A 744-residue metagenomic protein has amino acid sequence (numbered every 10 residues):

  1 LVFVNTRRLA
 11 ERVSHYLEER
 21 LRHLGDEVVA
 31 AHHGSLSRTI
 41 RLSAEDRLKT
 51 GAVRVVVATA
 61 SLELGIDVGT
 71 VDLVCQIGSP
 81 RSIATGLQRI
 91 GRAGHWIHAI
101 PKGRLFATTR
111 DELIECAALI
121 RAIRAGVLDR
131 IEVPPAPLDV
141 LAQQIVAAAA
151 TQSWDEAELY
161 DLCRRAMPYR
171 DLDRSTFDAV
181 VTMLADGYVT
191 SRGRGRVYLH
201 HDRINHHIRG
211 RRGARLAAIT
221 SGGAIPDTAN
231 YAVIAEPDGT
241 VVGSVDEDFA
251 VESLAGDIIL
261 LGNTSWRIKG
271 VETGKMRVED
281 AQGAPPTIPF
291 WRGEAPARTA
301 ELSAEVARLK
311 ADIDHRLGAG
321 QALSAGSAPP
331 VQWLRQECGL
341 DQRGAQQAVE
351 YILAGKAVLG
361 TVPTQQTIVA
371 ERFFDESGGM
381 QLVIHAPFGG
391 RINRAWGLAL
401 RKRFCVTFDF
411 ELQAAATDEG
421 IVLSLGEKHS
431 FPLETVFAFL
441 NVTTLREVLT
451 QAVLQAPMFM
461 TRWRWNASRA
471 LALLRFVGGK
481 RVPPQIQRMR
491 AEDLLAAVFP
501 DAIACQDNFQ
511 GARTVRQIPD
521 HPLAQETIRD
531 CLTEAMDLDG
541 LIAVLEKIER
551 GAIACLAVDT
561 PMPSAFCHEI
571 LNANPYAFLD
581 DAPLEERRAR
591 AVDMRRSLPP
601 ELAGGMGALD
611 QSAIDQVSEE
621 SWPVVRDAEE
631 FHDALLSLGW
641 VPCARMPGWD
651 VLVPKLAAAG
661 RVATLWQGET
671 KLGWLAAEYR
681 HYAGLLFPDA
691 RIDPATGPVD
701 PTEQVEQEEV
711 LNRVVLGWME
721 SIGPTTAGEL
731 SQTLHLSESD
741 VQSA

Functional and structural regions predicted by a protein language model:
L1-H206: Helicase motor core with emphasis on the C-terminal RecA-like subdomain
Y160-N230, V245, P289, E294-E708 (+2 more regions): Extended, highly charged accessory segments
A232-A235, E279: Short, acidic/hydrophobic/Gly-rich beta-strand patch recurrent on exposed beta strands that often constitutes part
E236-P237, E247-D248, P387: A structural micro-motif recognizing beta-strand termini and the immediately following turn/loop segments
V241-E252: Short alpha-helix capping/helix-loop boundary micro-motifs
L254-D257, L261-G262: Loop/turn positions that initiate beta-strands
T264-V271: Short beta-strand-centered aromatic/proline hotspots
E272-P289: Short, solvent-exposed secondary-structure boundary/capping segments
